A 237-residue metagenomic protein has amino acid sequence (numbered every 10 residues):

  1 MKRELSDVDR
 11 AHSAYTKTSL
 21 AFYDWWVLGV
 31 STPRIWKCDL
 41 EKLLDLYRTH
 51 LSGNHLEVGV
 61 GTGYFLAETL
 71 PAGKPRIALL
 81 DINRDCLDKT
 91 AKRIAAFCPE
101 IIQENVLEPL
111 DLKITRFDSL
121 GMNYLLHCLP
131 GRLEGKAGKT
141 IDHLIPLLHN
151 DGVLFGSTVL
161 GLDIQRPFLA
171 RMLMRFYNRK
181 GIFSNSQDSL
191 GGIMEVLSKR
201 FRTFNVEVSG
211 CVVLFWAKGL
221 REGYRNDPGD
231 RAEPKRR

Functional and structural regions predicted by a protein language model:
M1-H50: Conserved class I S-adenosyl-L-methionine
N54-P109: Class I SAM-dependent methyltransferase SAM/SAH-binding core
D111-L120: A short acidic, Gly/Pro-enriched loop at the edge of an enzyme's catalytic core that lines a small-molecule cofactor
G121-L126: A conserved beta-strand element that flanks and buttresses the S-adenosyl-L-methionine
L129-H143: A short, conserved alpha-helix within the catalytic core of class I
L129-P130, L148-N150: Helix-to-beta-strand junctions that scaffold the AdoMet/dcAdoMet cofactor pocket in Class I SAM-dependent enzymes
F155-V206: C-terminal alpha-helical "lid/dimerization" subdomain adjacent to the S-adenosyl-L-methionine
K199-R237: Core SAM-dependent methyltransferase catalytic element
